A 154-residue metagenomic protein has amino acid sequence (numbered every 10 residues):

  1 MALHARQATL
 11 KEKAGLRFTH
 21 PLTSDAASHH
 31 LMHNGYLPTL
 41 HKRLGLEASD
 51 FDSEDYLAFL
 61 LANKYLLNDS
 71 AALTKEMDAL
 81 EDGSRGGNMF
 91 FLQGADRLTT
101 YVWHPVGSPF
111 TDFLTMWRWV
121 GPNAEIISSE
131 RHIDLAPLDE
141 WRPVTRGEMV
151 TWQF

Functional and structural regions predicted by a protein language model:
M1-F154: N-terminal segments that mediate ammonia production and transfer in glutamine-dependent amidotransferase systems
